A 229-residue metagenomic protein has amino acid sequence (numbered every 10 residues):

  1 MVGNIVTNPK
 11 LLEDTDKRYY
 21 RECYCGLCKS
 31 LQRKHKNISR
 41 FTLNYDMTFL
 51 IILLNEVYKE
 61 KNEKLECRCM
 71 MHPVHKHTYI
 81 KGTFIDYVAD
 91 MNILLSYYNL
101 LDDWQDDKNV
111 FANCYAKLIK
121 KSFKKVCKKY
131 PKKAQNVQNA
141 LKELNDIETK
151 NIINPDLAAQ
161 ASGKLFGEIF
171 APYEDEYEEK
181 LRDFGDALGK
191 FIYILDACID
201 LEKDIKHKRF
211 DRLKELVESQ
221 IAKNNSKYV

Functional and structural regions predicted by a protein language model:
M1-K164, E168-D183, K190, I194-V229: Acidic catalytic motifs of isoprenoid enzymes
